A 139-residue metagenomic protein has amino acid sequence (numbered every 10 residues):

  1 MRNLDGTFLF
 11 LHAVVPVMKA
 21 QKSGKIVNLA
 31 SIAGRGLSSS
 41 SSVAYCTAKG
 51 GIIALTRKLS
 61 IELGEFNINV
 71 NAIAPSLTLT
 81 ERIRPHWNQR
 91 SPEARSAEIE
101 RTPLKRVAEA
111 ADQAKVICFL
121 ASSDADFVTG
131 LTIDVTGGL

Functional and structural regions predicted by a protein language model:
F8-L11, S23, R106-V135: C-terminal substrate-recognition "lid" of short-chain dehydrogenase/reductases
L11, A48, T56: Active-site helix of classical SDR
A13-K25, G36: A short helix-coil junction within the Rossmann-fold of NAD(P)-dependent oxidoreductases
P16, I61-E65, D126: Alpha-helical segment proximal to the catalytic Tyr-Lys
S31: Residue(s) in the substrate-gating loop at a strand-loop-helix junction that position the organic substrate next
L37-C46, K58, H86: Active-site loop-to-helix junction immediately N-terminal to the catalytic Tyr of the SDR YXXXK motif in Rossmann-fold
E65, L77-T102: A glycine/serine/threonine-rich, flexible loop-to-helix segment that serves as the NAD(P) cofactor-binding "lid"
